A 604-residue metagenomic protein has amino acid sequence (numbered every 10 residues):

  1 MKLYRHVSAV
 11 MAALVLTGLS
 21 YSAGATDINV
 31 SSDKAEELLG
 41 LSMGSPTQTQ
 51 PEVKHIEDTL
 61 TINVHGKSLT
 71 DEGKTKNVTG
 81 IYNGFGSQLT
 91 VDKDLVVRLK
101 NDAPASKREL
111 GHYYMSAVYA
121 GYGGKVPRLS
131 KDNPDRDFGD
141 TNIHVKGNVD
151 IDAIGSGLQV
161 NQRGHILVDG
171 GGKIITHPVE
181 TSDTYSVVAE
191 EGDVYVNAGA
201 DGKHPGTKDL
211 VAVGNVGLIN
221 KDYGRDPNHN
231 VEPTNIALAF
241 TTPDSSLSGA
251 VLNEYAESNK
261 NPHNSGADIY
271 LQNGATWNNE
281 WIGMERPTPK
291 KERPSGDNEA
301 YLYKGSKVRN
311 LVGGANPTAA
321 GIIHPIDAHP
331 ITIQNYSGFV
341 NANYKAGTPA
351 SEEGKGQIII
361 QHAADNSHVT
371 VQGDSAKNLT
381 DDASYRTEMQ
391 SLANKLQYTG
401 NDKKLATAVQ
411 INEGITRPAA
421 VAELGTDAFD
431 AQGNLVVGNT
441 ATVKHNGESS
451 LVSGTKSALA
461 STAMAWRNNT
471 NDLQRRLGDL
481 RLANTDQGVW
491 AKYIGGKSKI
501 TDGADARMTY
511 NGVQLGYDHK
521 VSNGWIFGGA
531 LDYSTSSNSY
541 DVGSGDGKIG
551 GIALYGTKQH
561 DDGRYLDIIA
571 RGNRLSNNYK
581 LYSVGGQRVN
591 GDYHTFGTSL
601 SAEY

Functional and structural regions predicted by a protein language model:
M1-A25, G556: Gram-negative bacterial Sec-dependent N-terminal signal peptides
K2, S337-G356, S367-D518: Outer-membrane translocation/initiation segment of Type V secreted surface proteins
G18-S32, G40-P46, I62, S68 (+8 more regions): Primarily extracellular Gram-negative trimeric autotransporter adhesin
I28-V30, P51-D58, Q88-L95, V126-K131 (+11 more regions): All-beta strand scaffolds that present successive hydrophobic residues in beta-strands
N29-T47, N63-G86, R98-T141, D150-H165 (+4 more regions): Extracellular beta-strand/beta-solenoid scaffold signature
K54, I81-N83, A120-G121, V149 (+11 more regions): Polar/charged side chains located within well-ordered beta-strands of beta-rich proteins
D193-V194, K208-D209, V213-Y398: Extracellular beta-strand/loop-rich repeat segments of large surface/secreted proteins
N446-Y604: Outer membrane beta-barrel translocator domains of Type V secretion systems
